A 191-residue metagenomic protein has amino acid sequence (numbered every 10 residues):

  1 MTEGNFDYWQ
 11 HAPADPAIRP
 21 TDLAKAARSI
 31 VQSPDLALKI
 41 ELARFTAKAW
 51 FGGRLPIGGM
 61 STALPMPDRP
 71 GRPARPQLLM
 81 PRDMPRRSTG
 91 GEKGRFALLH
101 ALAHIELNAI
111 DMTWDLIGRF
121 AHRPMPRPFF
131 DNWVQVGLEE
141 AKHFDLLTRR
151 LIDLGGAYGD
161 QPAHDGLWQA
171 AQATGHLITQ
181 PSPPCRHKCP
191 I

Functional and structural regions predicted by a protein language model:
T2-I191: Non-heme di-metal
